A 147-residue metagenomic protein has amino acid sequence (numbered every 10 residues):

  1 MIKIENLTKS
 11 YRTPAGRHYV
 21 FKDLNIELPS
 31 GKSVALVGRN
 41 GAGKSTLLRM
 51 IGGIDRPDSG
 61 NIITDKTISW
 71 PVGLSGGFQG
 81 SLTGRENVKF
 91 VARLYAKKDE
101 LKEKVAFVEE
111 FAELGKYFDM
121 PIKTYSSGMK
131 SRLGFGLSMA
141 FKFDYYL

Functional and structural regions predicted by a protein language model:
M1-I4, K9-A35: A short, flexible loop at the N-terminus of ABC-type nucleotide-binding domains that lies
K3, S30-A35, R39-R93: ABC ATPase nucleotide-binding domain signature region
N6-K9, V20, A35, G41-K44 (+2 more regions): N-terminal start-of-chain detector that recognizes signal peptides and the immediate post-cleavage beginning
S10-A15, T67, V72-L147: ABC-family P-loop ATPase nucleotide-binding domains
F21-K22, R56-D58, L133-G134: A generic local structural motif
N25, S45, S126-S127: Short linear Ser/Thr-Pro motifs
